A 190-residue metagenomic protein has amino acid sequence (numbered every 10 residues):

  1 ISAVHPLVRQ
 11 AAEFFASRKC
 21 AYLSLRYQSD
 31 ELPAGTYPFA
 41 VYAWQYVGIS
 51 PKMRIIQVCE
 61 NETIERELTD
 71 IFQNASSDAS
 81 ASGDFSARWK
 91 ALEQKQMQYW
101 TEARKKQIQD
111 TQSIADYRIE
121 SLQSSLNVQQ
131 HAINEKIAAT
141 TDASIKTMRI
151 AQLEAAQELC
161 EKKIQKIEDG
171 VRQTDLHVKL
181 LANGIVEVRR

Functional and structural regions predicted by a protein language model:
I1-E13: Short Lys/Arg-enriched alpha/beta "domain-start" segment
Q10-R190: Charged, non-catalytic accessory extensions
